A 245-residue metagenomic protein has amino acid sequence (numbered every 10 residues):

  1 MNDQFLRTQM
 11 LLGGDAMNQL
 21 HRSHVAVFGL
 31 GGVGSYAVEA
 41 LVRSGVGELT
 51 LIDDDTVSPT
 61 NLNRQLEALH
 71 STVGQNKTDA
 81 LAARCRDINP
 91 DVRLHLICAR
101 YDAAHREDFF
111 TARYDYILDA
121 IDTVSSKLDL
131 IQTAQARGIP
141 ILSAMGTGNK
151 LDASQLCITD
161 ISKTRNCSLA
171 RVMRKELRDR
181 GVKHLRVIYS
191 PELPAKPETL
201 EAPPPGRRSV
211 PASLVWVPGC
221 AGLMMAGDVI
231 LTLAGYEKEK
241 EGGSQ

Functional and structural regions predicted by a protein language model:
M1-A26, P59: N-terminal charged helix/coil linker that caps or initiates catalytic domains
V27-G29, I52: Conserved N-terminal Rossmann-fold NAD(P)-binding element of oxidoreductases
V33: Hydrophobic/small residue at the entry helix of a nucleotide-binding pocket
V42-E48, A136: Conserved S-adenosyl-L-methionine
V46, L51-N89: Glycine-rich phosphate-binding loop and adjoining beta1-alpha1-beta2 segment of Rossmann-like nucleotide-binding folds
I97-R106: Conserved SAM/SAH-binding loop
F110-R113, I121, S125-S126, A136 (+4 more regions): Glycine-rich phosphate/adenylate-binding loop
